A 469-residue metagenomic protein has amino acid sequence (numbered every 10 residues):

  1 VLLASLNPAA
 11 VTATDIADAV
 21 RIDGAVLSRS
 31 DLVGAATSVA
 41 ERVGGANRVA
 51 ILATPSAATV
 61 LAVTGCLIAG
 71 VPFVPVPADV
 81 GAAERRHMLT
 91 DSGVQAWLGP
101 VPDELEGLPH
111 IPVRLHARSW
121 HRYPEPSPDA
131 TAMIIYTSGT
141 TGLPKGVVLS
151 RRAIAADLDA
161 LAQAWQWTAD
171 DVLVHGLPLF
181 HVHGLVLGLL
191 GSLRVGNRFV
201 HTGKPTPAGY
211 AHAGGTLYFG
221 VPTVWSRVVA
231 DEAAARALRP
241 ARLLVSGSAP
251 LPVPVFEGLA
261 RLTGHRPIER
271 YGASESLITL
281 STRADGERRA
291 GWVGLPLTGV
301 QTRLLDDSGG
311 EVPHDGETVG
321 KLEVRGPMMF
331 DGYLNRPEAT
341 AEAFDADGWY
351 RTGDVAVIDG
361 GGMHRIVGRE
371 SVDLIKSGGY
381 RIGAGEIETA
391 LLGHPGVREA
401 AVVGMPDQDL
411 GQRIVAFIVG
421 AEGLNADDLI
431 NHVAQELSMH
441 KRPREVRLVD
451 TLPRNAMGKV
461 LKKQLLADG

Functional and structural regions predicted by a protein language model:
A4, V11-I16, R118-Y136, L143 (+1 more regions): Conserved pre-ATP/AMP-binding loop-to-beta segment of ANL
A25, A40-V80, R381: Conserved AMP-binding/adenylate-forming
A25-D31, A132-D159: Conserved AMP-binding A3 loop
A155-V172, F180-T216, D231-E232: Conserved AMP-binding/adenylation subdomain of ANL enzymes
G215-G220, V229-R289, Q301, S308: Gly/Ser/Thr-rich phosphate-binding loop
R303-E323, E342, G360-G361, G423-A426 (+1 more regions): Conserved beta-loop-beta connector loops within the AMP-binding
H314-F330, W349, V355-A356: AMP-binding/adenylate-forming core of the ANL superfamily
G326, D331-G332, V355-K441, T451 (+2 more regions): AMP-binding/adenylate-forming catalytic core of the ANL superfamily
